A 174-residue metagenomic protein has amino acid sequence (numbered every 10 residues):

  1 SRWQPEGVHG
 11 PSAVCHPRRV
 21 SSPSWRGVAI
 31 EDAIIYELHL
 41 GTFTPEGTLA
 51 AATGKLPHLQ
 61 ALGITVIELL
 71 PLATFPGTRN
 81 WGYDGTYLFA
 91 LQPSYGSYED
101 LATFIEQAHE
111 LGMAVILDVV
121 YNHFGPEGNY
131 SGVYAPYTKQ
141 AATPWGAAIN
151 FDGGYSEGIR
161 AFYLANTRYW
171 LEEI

Functional and structural regions predicted by a protein language model:
S1-E37, T44-P45: The feature marks proteins involved in alpha-glucan
G27-I30, H39-I174: Substrate-binding/active-site clefts of carbohydrate-active enzymes
